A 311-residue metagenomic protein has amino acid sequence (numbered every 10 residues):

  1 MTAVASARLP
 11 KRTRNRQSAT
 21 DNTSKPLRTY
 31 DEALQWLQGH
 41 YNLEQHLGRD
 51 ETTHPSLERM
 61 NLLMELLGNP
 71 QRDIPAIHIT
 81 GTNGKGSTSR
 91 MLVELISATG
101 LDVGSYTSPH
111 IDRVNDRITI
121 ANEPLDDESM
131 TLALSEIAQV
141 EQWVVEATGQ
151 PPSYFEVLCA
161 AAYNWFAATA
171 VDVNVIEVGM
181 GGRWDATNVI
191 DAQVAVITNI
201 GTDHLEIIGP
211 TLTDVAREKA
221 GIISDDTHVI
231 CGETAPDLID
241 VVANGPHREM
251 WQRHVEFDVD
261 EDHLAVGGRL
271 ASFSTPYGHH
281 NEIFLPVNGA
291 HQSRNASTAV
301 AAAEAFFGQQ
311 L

Functional and structural regions predicted by a protein language model:
T2-D50: Charged, amphipathic alpha-helical linker segments immediately N-terminal to NTP-binding catalytic cores
K25-T29, Q45-L57, N61-D73, A98-I190 (+4 more regions): ATP-dependent carboxylate-amine ligase catalytic core
A76: Walker A (P-loop) ATP-phosphate-binding motif of ABC ATPase nucleotide-binding domains
I79, S87-G104: A conserved segment at the C-terminal end of the G1
L92, A162, D240-A243: Aromatic/hydrophobic pocket-lining residues that form π-stacking "cages" and hydrophobic walls in ligand
V103, T187, V287-A299: Short glycine/threonine-rich catalytic loop with a Thr-x-Gly-x-Asp
V145-Q150, A170-E177, A192-I283, A296-Q310: Acidic, Mg2+-coordinating active-site environments of NTP-dependent enzymes
